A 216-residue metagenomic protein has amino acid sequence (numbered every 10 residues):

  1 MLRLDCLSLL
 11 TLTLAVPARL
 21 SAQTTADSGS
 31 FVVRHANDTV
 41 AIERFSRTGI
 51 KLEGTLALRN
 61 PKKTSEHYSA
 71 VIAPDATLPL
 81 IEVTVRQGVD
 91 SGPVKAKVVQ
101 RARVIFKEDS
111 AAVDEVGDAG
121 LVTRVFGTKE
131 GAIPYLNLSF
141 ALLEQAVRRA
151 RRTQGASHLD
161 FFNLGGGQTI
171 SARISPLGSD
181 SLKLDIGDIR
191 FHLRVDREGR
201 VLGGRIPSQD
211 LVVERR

Functional and structural regions predicted by a protein language model:
D5-P17: Bacterial N-terminal signal peptides
L20-A22: Boundary at the C-terminal end of the N-terminal hydrophobic targeting segment
A26, T39, G92-I186, R205: Solvent-exposed helix/loop surface patches that form functional interfaces
R34-D114, G199: N-terminal mature ectodomain segment of secretory-pathway/periplasmic proteins
R59-T64, D188-F191, L211: Solvent-exposed loop/turn segments connecting transmembrane beta-strands in outer-membrane beta-barrel proteins
H192-D196, R200-P207: Short, exposed beta-strand-loop hairpins at the edges of beta-sheets in extracellular/periplasmic proteins
I206-R215: Short, low-complexity, Pro/Ser/Thr/Gly-rich segments in the mature regions of secreted, periplasmic
